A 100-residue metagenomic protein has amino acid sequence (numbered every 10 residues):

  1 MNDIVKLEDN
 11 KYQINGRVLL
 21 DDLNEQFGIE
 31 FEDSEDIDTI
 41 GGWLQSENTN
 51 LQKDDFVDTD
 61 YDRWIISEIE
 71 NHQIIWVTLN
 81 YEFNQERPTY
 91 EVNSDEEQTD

Functional and structural regions predicted by a protein language model:
M1-D100: Cytosolic regulatory modules rich in charged/polar residues
